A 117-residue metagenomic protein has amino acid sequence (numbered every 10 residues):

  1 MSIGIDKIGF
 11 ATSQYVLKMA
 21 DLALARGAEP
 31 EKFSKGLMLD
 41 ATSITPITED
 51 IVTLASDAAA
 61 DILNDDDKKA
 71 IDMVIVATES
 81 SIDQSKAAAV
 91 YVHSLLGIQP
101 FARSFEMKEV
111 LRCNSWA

Functional and structural regions predicted by a protein language model:
S2-D72: Conserved active-site "lid/cap" helical segment
S34-K35, A41-V52, E79-A117: Conserved catalytic cysteine-centered active-site region of acyl-thioester-dependent Claisen-condensing enzymes
D72-E79: Short glycine-rich or small-residue beta-strand-to-loop segments that form or flank ligand, phosphate, metal/Fe-S
